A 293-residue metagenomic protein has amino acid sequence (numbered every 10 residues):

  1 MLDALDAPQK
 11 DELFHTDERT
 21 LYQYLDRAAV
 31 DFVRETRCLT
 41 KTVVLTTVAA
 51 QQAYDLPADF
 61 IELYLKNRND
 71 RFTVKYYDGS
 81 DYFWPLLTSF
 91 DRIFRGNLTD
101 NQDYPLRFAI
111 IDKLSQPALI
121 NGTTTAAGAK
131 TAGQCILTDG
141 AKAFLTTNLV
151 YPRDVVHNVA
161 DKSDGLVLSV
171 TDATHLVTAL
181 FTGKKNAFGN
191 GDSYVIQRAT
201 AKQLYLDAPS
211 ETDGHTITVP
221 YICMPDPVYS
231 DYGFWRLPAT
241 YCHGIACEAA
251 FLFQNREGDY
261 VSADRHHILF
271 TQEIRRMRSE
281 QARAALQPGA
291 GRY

Functional and structural regions predicted by a protein language model:
M1-T123, C135, V150-P152, V159 (+2 more regions): Glycine-enriched, solvent-exposed interface loops adjoining structured elements
A127: Acidic (Asp/Glu) carboxylate-rich active-site/surface patches
A132-G189: Extended, beta-strand-rich, solvent-exposed assembly scaffolds of outer structural proteins
